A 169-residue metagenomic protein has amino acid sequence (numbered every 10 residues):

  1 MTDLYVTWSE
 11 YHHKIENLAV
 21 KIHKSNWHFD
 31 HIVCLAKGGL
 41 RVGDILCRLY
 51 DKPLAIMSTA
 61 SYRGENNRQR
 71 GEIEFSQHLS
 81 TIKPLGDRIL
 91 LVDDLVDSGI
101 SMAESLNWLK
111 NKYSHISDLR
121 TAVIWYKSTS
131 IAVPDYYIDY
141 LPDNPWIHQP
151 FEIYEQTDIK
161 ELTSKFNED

Functional and structural regions predicted by a protein language model:
M1-D169: PRPP-associated nucleotide enzymes
